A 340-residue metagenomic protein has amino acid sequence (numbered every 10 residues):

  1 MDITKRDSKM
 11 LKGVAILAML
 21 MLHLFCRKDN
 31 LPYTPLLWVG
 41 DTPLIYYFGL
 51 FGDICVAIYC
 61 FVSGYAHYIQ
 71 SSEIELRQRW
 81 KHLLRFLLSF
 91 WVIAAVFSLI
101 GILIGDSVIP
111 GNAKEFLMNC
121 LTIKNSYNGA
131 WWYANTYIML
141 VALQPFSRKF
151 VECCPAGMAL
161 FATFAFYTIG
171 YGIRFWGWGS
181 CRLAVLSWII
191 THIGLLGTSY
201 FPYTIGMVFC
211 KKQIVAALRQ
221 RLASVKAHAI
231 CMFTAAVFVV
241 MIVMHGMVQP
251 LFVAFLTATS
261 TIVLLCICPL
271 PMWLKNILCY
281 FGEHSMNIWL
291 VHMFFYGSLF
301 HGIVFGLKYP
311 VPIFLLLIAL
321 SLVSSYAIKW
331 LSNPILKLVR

Functional and structural regions predicted by a protein language model:
M1-V14, C154-P155, V225-A227: N-terminal membrane topogenic signal
R6-I69, F86-A95, I123, Y326 (+1 more regions): Functionally critical transmembrane alpha-helices in membrane proteins and complexes, commonly lining
L17-F25, A94, L99, C120-I123 (+3 more regions): Aromatic-anchored segments of alpha-helical transmembrane domains
T42-P43, G49-I58, I69-I104, V108-S126 (+5 more regions): Transmembrane alpha-helical segments and their boundary/interface "anchor" motifs in multi-pass integral membrane
L44-V56, L121-T136, G172-P202, F238-I262 (+2 more regions): Interfacial loop-to-helix transition and helix-capping segments at the boundaries of transmembrane helices
H67-E73, P145-C153, I205-L218, V243-M244 (+4 more regions): Structural signal for the C-terminal ends of transmembrane alpha-helices and the immediately following loop
T122, M232-R340: Alpha-helical transmembrane segments of multi-pass integral membrane proteins
V141-Y167, V208-M232: Solvent-exposed interhelical
